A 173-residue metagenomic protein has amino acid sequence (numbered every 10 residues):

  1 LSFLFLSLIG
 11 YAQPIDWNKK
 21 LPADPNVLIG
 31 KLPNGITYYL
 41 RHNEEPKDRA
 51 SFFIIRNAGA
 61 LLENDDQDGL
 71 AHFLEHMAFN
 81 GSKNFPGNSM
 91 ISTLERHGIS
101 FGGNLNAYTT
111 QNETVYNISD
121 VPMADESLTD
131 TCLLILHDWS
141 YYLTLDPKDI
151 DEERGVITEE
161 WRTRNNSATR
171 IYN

Functional and structural regions predicted by a protein language model:
L1-Q13: Bacterial Sec-dependent N-terminal signal peptides
S2, K20, E44, N106-Y108: Generic marker of residues within folded, mature protein domains
L4-L6, I29, F53, E63 (+1 more regions): N-terminal hydrophobic or amphipathic segments with adjacent small-residue motifs that include Sec signal peptides
G10, Y38, F52, T114 (+1 more regions): A broad, low-specificity signal marking well-ordered, structured residues that form hydrophobic/aromatic
P14-G30, Y116-S119, E126, L134: Histidine-acidic residue clusters that define the catalytic metal-binding segment of zinc metallopeptidase domains
D16-I55: Mature N-terminal segment immediately following signal peptide/propeptide cleavage in secreted/periplasmic
P46, R56-N173: Active-site-adjacent, His/Asp/Glu-enriched structural segments that form or flank metal-binding and acid/base networks
